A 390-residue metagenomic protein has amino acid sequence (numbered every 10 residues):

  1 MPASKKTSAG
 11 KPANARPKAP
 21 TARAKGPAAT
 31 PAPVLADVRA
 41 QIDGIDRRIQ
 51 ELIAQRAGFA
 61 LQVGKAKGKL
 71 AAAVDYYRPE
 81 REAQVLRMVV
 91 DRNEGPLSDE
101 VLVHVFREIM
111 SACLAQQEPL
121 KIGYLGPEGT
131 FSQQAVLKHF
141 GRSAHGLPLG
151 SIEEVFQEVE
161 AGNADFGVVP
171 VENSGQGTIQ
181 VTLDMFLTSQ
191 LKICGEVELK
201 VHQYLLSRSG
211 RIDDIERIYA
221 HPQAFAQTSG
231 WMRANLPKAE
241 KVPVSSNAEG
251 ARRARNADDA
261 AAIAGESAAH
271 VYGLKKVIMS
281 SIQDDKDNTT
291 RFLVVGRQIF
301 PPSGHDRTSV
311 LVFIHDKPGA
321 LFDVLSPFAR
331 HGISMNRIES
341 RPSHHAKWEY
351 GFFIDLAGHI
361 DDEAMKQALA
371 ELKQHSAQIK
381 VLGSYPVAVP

Functional and structural regions predicted by a protein language model:
P2-P390: Domain-level signature for soluble enzymes in the chorismate/prephenate branch of the shikimate pathway
